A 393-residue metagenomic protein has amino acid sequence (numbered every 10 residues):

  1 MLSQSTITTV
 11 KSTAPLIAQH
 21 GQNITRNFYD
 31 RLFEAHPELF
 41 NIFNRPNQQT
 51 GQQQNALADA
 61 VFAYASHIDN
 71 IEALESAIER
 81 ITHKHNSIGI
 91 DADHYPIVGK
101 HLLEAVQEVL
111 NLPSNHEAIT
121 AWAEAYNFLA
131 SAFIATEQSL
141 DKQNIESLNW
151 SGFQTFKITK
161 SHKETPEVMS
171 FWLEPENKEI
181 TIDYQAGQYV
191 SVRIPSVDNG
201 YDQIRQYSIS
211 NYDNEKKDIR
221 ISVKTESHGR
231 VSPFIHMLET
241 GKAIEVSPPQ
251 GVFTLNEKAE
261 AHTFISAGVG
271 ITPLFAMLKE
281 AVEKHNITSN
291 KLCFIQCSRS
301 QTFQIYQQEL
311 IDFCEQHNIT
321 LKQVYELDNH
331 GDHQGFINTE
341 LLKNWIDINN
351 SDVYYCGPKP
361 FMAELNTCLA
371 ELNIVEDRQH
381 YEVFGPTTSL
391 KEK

Functional and structural regions predicted by a protein language model:
M1-F153, H330: Globin-like tetrapyrrole-binding proteins
E72, C293-K393: Reductase modules of NAD(P)H-dependent flavoproteins
E146-A243, S298-S300, I311, Y325-D328: Ferredoxin-reductase
G187, G270, P358: Short, conserved phosphate/pyrophosphate- and ester-handling motifs at nucleotide-, phospho-/glycolipid
P248-A259: A short, basic/flexible loop-to-alpha-helix module at the beginning of a structural domain
A261-T263, Y354: Conserved beta-strand elements of the Class I
I271-H285: Histidine-anchored nucleotide/phosphate-binding helix
